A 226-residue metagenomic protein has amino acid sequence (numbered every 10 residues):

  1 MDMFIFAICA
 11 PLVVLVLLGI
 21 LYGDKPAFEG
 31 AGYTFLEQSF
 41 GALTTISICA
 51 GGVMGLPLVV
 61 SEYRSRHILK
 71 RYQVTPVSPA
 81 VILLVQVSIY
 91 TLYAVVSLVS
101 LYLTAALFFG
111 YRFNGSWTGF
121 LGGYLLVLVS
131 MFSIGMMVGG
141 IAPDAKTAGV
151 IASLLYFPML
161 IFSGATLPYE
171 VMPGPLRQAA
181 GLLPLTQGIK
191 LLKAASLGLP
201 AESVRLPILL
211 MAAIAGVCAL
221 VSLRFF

Functional and structural regions predicted by a protein language model:
M1-K25, E37-G55, A94-V96, L154-I161 (+1 more regions): Hydrophobic alpha-helical transmembrane segments of multi-pass membrane transport/permease proteins
C9, L17-D24, I141-L182, T186: Transmembrane helix segments
V13-L17, F35-F108: Hydrophobic alpha-helical transmembrane segments of multi-pass membrane transport proteins
L18-A27, P57, A105-F113, A142-P143 (+3 more regions): Short helix-capping/hinge motifs at transmembrane helix termini and TM-loop junctions
A27-G30, R112, G164-V217: Membrane-interfacial helix-loop-helix junctions in multi-pass membrane proteins
M54-E62, R66, M136-G139, E170 (+1 more regions): Short helix-terminus and kink motifs of transmembrane alpha helices, predominantly at the cytoplasmic interface
V59, I68, Y102-L103, M137 (+3 more regions): A residue-level signal for alpha-helical anchor/packing sites in multi-pass solute transporters
P79-S153, F157, P200-A212, G216-L223: Alpha-helical transmembrane segments and their short interhelical loops
